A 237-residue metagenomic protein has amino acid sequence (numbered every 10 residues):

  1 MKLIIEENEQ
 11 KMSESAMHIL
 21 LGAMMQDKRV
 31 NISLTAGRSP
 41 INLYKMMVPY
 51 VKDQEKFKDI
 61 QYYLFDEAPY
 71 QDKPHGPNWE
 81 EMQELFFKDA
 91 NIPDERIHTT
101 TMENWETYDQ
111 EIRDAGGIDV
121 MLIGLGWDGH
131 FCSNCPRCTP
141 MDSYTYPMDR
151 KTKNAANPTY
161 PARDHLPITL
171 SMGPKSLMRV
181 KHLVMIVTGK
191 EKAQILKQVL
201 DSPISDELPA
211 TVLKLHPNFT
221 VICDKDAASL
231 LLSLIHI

Functional and structural regions predicted by a protein language model:
M1-I32: N-terminal glycine-/serine-/threonine-rich phosphate-binding loop
Q26-V51: Glycine-rich N-terminal segment of FAD-binding domains in flavoprotein oxidoreductases, spanning the beta-loop-helix
L34-S39, I123-W127, T188: Glycine-rich beta-strand-to-loop/alpha-helix junction loops that act as flexible
E55-L122: Ligand-binding beta-strand-loop-alpha-helix segment within the catalytic cores of soluble metabolic enzymes
Q61-D66, I186-V187, T220-D226: Short internal beta-strands
L122-G124, D164-V199: Glycine-rich anion-binding loop/nest that anchors nucleotide
D128-P174: Class I SAM-dependent methyltransferase SAM-binding "motif I" and its flanking Rossmann-like core
I235-I237: Conserved small/polar residues in nucleotide/adenosyl-binding loops
